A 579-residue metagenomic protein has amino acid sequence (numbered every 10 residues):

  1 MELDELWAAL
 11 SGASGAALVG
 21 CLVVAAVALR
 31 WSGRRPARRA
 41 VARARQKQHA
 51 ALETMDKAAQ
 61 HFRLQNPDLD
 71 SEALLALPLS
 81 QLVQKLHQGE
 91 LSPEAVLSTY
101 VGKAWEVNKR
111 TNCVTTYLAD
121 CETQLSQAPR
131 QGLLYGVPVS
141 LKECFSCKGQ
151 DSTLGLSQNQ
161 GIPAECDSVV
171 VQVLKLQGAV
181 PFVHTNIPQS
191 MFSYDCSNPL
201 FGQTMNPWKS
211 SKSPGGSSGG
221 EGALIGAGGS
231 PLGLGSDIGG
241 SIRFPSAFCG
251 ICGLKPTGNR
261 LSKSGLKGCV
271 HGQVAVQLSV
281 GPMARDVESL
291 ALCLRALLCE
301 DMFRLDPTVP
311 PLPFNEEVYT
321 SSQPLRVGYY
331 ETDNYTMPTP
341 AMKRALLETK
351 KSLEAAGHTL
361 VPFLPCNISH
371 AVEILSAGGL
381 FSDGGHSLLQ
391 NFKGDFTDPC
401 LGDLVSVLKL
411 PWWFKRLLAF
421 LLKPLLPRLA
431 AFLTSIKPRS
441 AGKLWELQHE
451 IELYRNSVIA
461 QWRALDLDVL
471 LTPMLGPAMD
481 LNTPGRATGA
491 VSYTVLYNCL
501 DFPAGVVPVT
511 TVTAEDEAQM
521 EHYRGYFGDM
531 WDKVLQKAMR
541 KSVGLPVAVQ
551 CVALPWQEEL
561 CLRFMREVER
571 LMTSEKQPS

Functional and structural regions predicted by a protein language model:
M1-Q131, A296-C499, V509-V543, W556-L560 (+1 more regions): Amidase signature
Q81-Q88, S140, Q158-I162, L278-R285 (+1 more regions): Short, well-ordered beta-strand elements within core beta-sheets of diverse protein domains
Y100, G136, K142, L174 (+4 more regions): Conserved hydrophobic/aromatic pocket- or pore-lining residues that grip, position, or stack substrates in active sites
Q131-K148, P181-H184, F201, L471-T472: ATP-grasp fold ATP-binding core
L133-V173: Enzymes and membrane/adaptor proteins characterized by extended Gly/Ser/Thr/Asp/Glu-rich, aromatic-dotted
K148-G149, Q189-S190, T336, M479: Short glycine-rich, flexible loops that bind phosphorylated cofactors or substrates
D151-S152, F192-C196, R243-F248, G265-K267 (+6 more regions): Short acidic, glycine/serine/threonine-rich loops at helix termini
D167-L297, L500-P508, A548: Short glycine/serine-rich loop segments
